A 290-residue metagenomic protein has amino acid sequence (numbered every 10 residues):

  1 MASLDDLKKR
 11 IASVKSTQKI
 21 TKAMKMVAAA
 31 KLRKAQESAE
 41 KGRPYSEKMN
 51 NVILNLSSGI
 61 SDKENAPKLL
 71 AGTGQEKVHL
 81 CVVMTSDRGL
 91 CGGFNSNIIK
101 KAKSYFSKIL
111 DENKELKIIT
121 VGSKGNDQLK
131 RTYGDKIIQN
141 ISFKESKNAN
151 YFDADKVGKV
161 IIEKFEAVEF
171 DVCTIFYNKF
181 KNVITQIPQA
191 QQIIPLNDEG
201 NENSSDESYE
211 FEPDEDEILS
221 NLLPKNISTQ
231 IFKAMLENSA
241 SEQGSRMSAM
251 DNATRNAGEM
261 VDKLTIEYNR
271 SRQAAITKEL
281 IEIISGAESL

Functional and structural regions predicted by a protein language model:
M1-L290: C-terminal beta-strand-loop-alpha-helix "lid" module of Rossmann-like NAD(P)-dependent dehydrogenases
